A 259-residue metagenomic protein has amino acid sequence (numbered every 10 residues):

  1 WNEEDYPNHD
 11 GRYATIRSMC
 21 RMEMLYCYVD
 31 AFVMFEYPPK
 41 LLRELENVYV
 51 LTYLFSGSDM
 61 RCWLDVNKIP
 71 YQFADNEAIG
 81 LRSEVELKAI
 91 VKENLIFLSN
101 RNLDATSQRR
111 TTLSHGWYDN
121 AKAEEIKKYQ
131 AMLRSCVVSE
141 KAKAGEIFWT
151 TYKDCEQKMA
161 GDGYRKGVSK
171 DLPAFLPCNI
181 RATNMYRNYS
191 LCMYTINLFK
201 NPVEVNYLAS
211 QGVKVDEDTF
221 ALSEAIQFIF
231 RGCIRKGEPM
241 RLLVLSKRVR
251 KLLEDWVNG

Functional and structural regions predicted by a protein language model:
W1-A31, F35-P39: A conserved mid-domain beta-alpha-beta active-site/ligand-binding segment of alpha/beta enzyme cores
W1-T15, R109-L113, P202-T219: A solvent-exposed, charged loop/short amphipathic helix patch at secondary-structure junctions
R12-I16, M60, L133, L253: Generic structural signal of hydrophobic/aromatic residues within well-ordered alpha-helices of folded domains
Y28-V29, V33-V48, Y53-M185, T195-N201 (+1 more regions): Conserved helicase/translocase motor-coupling segment
K166-G259: Conserved RecA-like P-loop NTPase helicase motor core
